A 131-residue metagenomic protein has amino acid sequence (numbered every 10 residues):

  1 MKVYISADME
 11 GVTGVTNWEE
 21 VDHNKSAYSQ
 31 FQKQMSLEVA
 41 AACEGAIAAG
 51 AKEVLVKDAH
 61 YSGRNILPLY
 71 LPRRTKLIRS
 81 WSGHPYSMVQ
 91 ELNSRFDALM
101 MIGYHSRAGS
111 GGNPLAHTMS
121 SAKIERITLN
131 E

Functional and structural regions predicted by a protein language model:
M1-K2, A49-K52, R73, S94-A98: Short coil/turn connectors at secondary-structure junctions
V3-E20, F31, M35, A49: N-terminal glycine-rich anion-binding loops that anchor highly charged ligand groups
S6-A7, K57-D58, L99-Y104: Short beta-strand segments
V21-Q32, R73-R79, S120-N130: Glycine-rich tight-turn/loop motif centered on a GG-T
S26, Q30-K57: Alpha/propeptide regions of enzymes that mature by internal proteolysis
Y61, N65-R74: Glycine-rich loop at the start of a catalytic domain that most often binds anionic cofactors/ligands
R73-L92: A glycine-rich helix N-cap at a beta->alpha junction
M88-E131: Internal, conserved structured core segments that host functional sites
